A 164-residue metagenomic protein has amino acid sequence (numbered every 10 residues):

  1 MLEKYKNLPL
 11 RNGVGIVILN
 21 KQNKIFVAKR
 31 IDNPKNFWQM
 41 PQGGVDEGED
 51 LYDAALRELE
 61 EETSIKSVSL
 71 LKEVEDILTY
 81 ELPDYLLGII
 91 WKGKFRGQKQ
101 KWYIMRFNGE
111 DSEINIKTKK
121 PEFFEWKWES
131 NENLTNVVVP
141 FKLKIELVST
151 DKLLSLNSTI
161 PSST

Functional and structural regions predicted by a protein language model:
M1-L19, K92-G93: Acidic, metal-coordinating catalytic segment for phosphate/diphosphate chemistry, firing primarily on the Nudix
R30: Short loop/turn segments immediately following the C-termini of beta-strands
N33-N36: A conserved beta-turn-beta hairpin within the catalytic core of GNAT-like acetyltransferases that forms part
Q39-M40: A short gly/proline-enriched turn/hairpin at secondary-structure junctions
D46-V139: Unchanged
T135-T164: Charged phosphate-binding loop/patch that engages nucleotide di/tri-phosphates or the phosphate backbone of nucleic
